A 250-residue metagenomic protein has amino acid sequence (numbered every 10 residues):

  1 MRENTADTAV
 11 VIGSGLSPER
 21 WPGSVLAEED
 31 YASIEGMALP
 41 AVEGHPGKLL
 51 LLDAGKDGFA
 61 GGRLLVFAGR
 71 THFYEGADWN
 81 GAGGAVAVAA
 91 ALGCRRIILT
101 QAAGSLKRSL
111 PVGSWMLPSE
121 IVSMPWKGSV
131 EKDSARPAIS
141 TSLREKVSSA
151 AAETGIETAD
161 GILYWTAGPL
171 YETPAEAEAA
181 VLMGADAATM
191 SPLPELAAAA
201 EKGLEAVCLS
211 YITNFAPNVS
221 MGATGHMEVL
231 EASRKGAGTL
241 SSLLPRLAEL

Functional and structural regions predicted by a protein language model:
M1-A135: Metabolite-binding pocket within alpha/beta catalytic cores that recognizes anionic/polar moieties
A90-G93, V181, A200: Non-catalytic positions within long, well-ordered alpha-helices that form the structural scaffold/packing of enzyme
R95, D186, E205: Short acidic/polar active-site loop segments enriched in Thr and Asp
P137-L182: Active-site rim beta-loop-alpha module in soluble metabolic enzymes
I162-Y164, A188, V207: Hydrophobic faces of well-ordered beta-strands that scaffold small-molecule active sites in alpha/beta enzyme cores
M190-E228: Zn-dependent metallopeptidase/amidohydrolase metal-coordination segment
P217-L250: His/Asp/Glu-rich mid-to-C-terminal helical/loop segments that flank catalytic regions of hydrolases
